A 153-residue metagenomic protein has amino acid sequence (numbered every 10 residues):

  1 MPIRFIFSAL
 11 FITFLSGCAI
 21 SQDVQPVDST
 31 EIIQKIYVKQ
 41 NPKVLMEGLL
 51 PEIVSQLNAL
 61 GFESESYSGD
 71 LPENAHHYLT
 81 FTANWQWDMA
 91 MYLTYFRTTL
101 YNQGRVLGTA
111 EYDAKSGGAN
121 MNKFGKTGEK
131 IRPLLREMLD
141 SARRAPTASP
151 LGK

Functional and structural regions predicted by a protein language model:
M1-F7: Bacterial N-terminal signal peptides that target proteins for export
F14-G17: C-terminal motif of bacterial Sec signal peptides marking the signal peptidase cleavage site
A19-S29, V54-Q56, E63, D113-K153: C-terminal/domain-edge helix-coil "capping" segments
V27-E47: Post-signal peptide N-terminal segment of mature Sec-exported envelope proteins
P42-N58: An acidic helix/loop motif centered on a single conserved Asp/Glu that marks catalytic or ligand-interacting sites
S55-Q56, L60-G125, E129: Surface-exposed short loop/turn segments
